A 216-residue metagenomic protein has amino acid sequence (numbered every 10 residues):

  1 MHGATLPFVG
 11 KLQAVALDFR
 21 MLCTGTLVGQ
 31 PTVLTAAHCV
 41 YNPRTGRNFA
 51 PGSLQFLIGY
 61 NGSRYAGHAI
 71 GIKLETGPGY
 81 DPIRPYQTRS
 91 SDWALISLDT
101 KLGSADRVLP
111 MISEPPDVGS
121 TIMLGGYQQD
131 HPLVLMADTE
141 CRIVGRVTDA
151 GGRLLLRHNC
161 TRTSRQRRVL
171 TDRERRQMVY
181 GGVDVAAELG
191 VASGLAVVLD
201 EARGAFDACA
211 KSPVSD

Functional and structural regions predicted by a protein language model:
M1-P7, V15-D18, Y41, R47-G103: Conserved catalytic-core segment of clan PA serine endopeptidases
A4-K11, R153-R157: Short, hydrophobic/aromatic-rich segments at coil-to-beta transitions
V9-Q30: A conserved glycine-rich beta-strand in the N-terminal activation segment of trypsin-fold
M21, D92, R167: Beta-rich catalytic cores
V28, T163, R167-D216: C-terminal subregion of chymotrypsin/trypsin-like serine protease catalytic domains
P31, T35: Cytochrome P450 catalytic-core helices
I58-G59, G125-Y127, M178-V185: Catalytic Cys-His active-site segments of thiol-dependent hydrolases/isopeptidases
S90-W93, L98-T161, G204-D207: Chymotrypsin/trypsin-fold serine protease catalytic domain
